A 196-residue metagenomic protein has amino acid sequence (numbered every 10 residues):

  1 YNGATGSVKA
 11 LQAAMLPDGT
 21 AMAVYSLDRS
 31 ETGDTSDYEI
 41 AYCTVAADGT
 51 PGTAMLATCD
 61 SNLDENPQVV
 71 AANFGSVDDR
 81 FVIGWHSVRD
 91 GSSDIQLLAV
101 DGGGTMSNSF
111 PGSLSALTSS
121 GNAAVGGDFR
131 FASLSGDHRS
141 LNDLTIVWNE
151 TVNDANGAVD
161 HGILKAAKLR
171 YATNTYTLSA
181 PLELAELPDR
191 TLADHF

Functional and structural regions predicted by a protein language model:
Y1-F196: Extracellular, repeat-based ectodomains that mediate carbohydrate processing or recognition
